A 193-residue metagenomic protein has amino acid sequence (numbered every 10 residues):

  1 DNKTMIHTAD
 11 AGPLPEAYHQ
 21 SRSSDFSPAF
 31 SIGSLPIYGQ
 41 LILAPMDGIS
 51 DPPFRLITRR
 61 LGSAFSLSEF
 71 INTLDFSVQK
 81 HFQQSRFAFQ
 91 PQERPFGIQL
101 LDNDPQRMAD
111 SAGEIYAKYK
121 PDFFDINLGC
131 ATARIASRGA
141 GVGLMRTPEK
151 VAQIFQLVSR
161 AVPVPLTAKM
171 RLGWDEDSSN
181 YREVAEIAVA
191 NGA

Functional and structural regions predicted by a protein language model:
D1-L41, D47, P52-P53, Q153-Q156 (+2 more regions): Alpha/beta catalytic cores of nucleotide-metabolism and tRNA/nucleoside-modifying enzymes
T4-M5, F82, G129, A152: Residue-level detector of intrinsically disordered/flexible regions characterized by low predicted structural confidence
P15-S31, M46-D122: Glycine-rich, positively charged N-terminal anion/phosphate-binding segment
F30-I42, F76-P95, C130-A140, P163-T167: N-terminal small/glycine-rich loop or linker at the start of catalytic domains across soluble metabolic enzymes
Q40-I42, F65, P95-Q99, F123-D125 (+2 more regions): Structural preference for beta-strand elements that scaffold enzyme active sites
A109-A140, L144-A193: Alpha/beta enzyme core
